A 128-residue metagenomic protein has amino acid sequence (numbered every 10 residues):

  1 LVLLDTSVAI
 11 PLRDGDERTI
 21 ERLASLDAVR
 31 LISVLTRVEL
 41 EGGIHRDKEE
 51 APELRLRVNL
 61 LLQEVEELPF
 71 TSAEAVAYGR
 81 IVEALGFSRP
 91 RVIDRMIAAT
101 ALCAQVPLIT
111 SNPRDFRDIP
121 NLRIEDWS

Functional and structural regions predicted by a protein language model:
L1-S33, I44-L60, S88: Short, well-structured N-terminal submotif of metal-dependent ribonuclease cores
D5-T6, L40, Y78, A101 (+1 more regions): Generic structural signal for small/hydrophobic residues in well-ordered secondary structure, especially within
V8-A9, T36, E74, M96-I97 (+1 more regions): Alpha-helix capping/helix-boundary segments
D14-D16, S111-R114: Short, polar loop motifs at secondary-structure junctions
E41, N59-L62, G79: Amphipathic alpha-helical segments within well-ordered protein domains
E64-S111: Active-site neighborhoods of divalent-metal-dependent phosphate/nucleic-acid chemistry enzymes
